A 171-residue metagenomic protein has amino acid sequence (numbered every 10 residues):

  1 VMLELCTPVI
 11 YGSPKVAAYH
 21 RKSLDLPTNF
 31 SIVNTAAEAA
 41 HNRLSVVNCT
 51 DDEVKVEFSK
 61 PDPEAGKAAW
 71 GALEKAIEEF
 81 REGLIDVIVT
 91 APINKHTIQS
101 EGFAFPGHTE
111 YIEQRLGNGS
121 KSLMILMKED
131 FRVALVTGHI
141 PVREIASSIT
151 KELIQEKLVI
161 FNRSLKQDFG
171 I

Functional and structural regions predicted by a protein language model:
V1-H108, I149-I171: Contiguous, glycine/small-aliphatic-enriched amphipathic segments in soluble metabolic enzymes
F103-V142: Flexible loop/hinge segments that line or gate small-molecule binding clefts
